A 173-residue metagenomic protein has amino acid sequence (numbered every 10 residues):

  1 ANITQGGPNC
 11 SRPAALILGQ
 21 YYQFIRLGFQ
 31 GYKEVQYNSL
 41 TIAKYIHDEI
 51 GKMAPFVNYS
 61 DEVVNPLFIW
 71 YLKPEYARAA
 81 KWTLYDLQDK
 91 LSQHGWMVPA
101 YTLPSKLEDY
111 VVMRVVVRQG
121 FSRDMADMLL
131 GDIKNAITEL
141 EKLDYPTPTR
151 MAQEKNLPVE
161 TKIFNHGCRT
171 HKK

Functional and structural regions predicted by a protein language model:
A1-G7, I25: Conserved core segment of the aminotransferase class I/II
G7-S11, Y37: Alpha-helix capping and helix-loop boundary segments enriched in small/acidic/polar residues
A15-I17: Mobile "lid/hinge" segments at catalytic clefts and subdomain interfaces of large enzymes
Q20-Y22: Substrate-binding rim/cap in mid-to-C-terminal beta-strand-loop elements of soluble/periplasmic
G28-K173: Non-catalytic terminal extensions of PLP-dependent enzymes
